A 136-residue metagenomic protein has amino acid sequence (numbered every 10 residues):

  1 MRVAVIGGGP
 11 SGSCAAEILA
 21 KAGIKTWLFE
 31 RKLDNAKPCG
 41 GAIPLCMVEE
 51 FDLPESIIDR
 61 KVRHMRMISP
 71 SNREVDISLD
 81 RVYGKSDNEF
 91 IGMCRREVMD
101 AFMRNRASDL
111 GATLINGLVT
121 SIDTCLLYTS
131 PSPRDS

Functional and structural regions predicted by a protein language model:
R2-I24: N-terminal Rossmann-like FAD-binding beta1-loop-alpha1 element of flavoenzymes
E17, K21, E49, N105 (+1 more regions): Short, well-ordered alpha-helices that flank and scaffold nucleotide-derived cofactor binding pockets
A20-P38: Glycine-rich FAD pyrophosphate-binding loop
K32-D52: Conserved N-terminal glycine-rich FAD pyrophosphate-binding loop of Rossmann-like flavoproteins
V48-F102: A conserved beta-strand/loop capping segment in the N-terminal third of enzymes that catalyze redox or closely related
N116-L126: A conserved short coil-to-beta-strand element within the FAD-binding core of flavoproteins
Y128-D135: Conserved small/polar residues in nucleotide/adenosyl-binding loops
